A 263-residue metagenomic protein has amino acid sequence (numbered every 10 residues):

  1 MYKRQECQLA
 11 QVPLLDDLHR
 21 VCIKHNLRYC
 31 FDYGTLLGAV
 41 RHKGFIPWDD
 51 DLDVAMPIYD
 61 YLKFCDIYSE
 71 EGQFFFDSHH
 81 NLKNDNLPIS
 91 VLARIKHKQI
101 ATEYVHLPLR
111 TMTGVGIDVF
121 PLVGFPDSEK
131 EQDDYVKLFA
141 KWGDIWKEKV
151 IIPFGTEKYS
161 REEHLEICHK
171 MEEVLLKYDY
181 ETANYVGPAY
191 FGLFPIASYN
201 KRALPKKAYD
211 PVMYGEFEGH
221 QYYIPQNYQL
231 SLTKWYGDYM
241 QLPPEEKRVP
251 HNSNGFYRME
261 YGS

Functional and structural regions predicted by a protein language model:
K3-I23, Y68-D127, K147-W235, L242-S263: Conserved catalytic core of two-metal-ion nucleotidyltransferases
H19-L52, M56, Y61-L62, K207: Active-site nucleotide-donor binding segment shared across nucleotidyl transfer reactions
K43-P47, V54, Y61, D144 (+2 more regions): Short alpha-helical interface elements
S128-Y135: A short secondary-structure junction signal
Y135-V136, Y228: Secondary-structure transition/turn motif
F139, G143: A contiguous, mid-domain pocket- or channel-lining segment that forms the substrate-recognition surface
